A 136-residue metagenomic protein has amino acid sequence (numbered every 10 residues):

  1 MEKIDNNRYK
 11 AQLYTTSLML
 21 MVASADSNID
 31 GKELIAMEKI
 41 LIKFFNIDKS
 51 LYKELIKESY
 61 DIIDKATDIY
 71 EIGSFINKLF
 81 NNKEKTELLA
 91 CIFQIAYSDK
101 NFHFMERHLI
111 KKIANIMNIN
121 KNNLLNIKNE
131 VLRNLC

Functional and structural regions predicted by a protein language model:
M1-C136: Small-residue-enriched hydrophobic alpha-helices in membranes
